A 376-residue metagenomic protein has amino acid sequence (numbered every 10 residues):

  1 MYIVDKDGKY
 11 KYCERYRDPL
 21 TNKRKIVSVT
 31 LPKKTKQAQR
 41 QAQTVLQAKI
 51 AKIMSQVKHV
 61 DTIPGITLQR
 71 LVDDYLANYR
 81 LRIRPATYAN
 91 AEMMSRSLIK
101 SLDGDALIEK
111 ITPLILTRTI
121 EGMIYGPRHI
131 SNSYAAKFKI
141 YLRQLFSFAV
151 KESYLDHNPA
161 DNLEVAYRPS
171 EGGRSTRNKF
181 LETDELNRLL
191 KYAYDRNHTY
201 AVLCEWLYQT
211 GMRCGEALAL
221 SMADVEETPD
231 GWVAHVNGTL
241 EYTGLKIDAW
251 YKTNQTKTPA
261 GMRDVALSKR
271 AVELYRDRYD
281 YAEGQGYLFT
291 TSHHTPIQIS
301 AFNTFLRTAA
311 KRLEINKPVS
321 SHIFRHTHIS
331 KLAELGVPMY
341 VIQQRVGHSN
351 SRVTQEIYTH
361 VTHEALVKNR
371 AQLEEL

Functional and structural regions predicted by a protein language model:
M1-T62, T258: Short, surface-exposed polybasic/aromatic micro-patch for ligand or macromolecular engagement
T35-Q39, P64, D73-Y154, R177 (+2 more regions): N-terminal core-binding DNA-recognition domain of tyrosine site-specific recombinases/integrases
A136-I140, K151, L155-H157, D161-C214 (+3 more regions): Basic, Lys/Arg- and aromatic-enriched nucleic-acid-binding interface segment
V165, L220-D277: Conserved tyrosine-mediated DNA breakage-rejoining catalytic core shared by Y-recombinases
K191-Y200, T210, V265, D280-Y287 (+3 more regions): Short, basic (Lys/Arg/His-rich) helix/loop patches that form interaction surfaces in the mid-to-C-terminal regions
L220-V225, Q343-S349, I357-H360: A short, basic/aromatic helix-end/turn motif that makes direct DNA contacts
K246-A249, L335, E356-L376: DNA/chromatin major-groove-contacting recognition/catalytic segments
